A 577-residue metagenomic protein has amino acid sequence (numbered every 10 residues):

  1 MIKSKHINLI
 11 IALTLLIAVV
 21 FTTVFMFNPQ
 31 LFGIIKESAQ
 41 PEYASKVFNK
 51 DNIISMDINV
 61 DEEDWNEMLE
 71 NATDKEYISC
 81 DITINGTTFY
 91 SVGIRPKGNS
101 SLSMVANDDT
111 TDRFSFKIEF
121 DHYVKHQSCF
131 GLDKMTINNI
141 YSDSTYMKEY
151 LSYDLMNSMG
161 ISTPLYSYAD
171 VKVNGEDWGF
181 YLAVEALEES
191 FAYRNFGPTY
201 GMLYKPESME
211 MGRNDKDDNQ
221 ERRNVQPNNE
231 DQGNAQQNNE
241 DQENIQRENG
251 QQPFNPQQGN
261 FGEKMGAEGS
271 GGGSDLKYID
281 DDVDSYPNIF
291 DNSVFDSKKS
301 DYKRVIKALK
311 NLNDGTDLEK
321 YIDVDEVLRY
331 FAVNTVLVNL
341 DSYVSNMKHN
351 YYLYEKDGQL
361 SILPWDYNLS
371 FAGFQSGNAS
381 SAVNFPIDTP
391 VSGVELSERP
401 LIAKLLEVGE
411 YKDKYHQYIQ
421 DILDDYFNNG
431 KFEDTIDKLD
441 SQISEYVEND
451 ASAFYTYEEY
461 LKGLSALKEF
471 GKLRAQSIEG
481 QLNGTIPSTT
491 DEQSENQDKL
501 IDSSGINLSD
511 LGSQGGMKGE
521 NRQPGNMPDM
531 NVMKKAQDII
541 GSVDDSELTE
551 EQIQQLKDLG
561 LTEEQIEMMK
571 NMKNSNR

Functional and structural regions predicted by a protein language model:
M1-I17: N-terminal Sec-pathway targeting helices
M26-K75, D81: N-terminal module-boundary/linker segments of secreted carbohydrate-active enzymes
E76-N139, V294: Conserved oxyanion/phosphate-binding beta-strand-loop segments in alpha/beta enzyme cores
R113-Y146, Y150, K303-T316, V324: Short, conserved helix/loop micro-motifs enriched in His/Cys and acidic residues
H122-K125, I161-S162, D177-A332, F385: Internal "kinase-insert"/substrate-recognition segments embedded within catalytic cores of ATP-dependent enzymes
M159-D170: Short, well-structured beta-strand/strand-turn elements
M209-K277, N378-S381, D491-R577: Disordered, low-complexity segments in secreted/periplasmic proteins that are enriched in proline
Q226, Q236, V294, K299 (+5 more regions): Middle-to-C-terminal accessory/interaction subdomains
